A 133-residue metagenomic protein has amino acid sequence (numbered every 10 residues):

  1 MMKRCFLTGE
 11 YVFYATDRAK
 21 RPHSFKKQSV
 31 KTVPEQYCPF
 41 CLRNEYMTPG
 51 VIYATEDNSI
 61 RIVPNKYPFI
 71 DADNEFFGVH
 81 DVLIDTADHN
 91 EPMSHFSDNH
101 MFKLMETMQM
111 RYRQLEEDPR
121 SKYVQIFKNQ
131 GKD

Functional and structural regions predicted by a protein language model:
M1-D133: HIT superfamily nucleotide-processing domains
